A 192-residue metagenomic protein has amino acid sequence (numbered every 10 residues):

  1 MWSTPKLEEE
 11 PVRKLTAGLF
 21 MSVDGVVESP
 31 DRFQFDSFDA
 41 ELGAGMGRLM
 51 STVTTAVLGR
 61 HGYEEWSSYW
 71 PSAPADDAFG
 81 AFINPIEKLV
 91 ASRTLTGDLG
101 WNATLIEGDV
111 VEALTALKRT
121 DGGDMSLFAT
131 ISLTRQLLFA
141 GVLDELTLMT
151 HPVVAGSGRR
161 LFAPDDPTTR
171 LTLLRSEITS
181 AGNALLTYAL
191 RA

Functional and structural regions predicted by a protein language model:
W2-V142, P152-A192: Portal/gating segments that form or line small-molecule/metal binding sites
E145: Periplasmic plug
